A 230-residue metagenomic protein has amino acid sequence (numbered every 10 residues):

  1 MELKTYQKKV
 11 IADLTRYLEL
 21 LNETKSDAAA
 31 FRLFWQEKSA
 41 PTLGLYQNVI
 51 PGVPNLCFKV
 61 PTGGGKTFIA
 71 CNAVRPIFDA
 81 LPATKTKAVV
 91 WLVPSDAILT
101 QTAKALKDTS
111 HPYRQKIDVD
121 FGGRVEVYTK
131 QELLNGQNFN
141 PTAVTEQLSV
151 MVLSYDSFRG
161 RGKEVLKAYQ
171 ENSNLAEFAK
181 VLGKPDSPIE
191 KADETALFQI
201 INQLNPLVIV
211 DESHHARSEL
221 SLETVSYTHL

Functional and structural regions predicted by a protein language model:
M1-L56: Conserved pre-motif I regulatory segment
G52-N72: Walker A/P-loop
I69-A83: Walker A/P-loop NTP-binding motif
K87-D108: Conserved Walker A/P-loop ATP-binding site and its immediately adjacent core in helicase/helicase-like ATPase domains
D118-G162, L166: Inter-Walker segment of RecA-like/P-loop motor cores
R159-Q170, P185-N202: Conserved helix/coil segment N-terminal to the catalytic DExD/H
E171-S187, I200-L220: SF2 helicase catalytic motif II
T228-H229: Conserved small/polar residues in nucleotide/adenosyl-binding loops
